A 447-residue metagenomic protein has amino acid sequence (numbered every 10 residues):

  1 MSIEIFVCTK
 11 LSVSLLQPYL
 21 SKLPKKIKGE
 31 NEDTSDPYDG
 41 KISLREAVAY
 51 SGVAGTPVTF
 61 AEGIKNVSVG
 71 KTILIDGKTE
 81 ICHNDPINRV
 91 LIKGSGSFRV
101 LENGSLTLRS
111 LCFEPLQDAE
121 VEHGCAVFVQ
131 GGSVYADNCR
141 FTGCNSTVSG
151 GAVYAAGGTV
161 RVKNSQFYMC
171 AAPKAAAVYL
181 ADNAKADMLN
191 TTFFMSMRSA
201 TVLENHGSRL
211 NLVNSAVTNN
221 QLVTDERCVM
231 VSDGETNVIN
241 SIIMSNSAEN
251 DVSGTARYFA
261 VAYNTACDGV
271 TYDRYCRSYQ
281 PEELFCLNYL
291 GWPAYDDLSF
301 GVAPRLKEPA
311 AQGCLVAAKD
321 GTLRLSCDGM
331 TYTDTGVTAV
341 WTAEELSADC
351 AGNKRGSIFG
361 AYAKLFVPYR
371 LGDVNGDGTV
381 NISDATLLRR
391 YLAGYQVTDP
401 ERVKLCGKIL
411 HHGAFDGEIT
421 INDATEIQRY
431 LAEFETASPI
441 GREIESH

Functional and structural regions predicted by a protein language model:
I5, Q312, V316-Y369: Surface beta-loop-beta hairpin patches that serve as ligand-binding interfaces in beta-rich domains
V13-T59: Acidic Gly/Asp/Thr-rich repetitive segments characteristic of extracellular carbohydrate-active and adhesion proteins
S14, A343-L346, F366-H447: Cellulosome-associated attachment modules in secreted, modular CAZymes
K28-E30, A47-S68, I75, T79-D85 (+1 more regions): Glycine-rich repeat segments that build the extracellular carbohydrate-interaction surface of secreted and virion
R45, V67-I81, L91-S110, E114-V134 (+5 more regions): Extracellular beta-strand-rich solenoid/capping regions of secreted or surface-exposed proteins that bind or remodel
T107-S110, Y135-N138, G143-N145, A155 (+1 more regions): Predominantly extracellular beta-rich ligand-binding scaffolds that present long acidic/polar faces for carbohydrate
